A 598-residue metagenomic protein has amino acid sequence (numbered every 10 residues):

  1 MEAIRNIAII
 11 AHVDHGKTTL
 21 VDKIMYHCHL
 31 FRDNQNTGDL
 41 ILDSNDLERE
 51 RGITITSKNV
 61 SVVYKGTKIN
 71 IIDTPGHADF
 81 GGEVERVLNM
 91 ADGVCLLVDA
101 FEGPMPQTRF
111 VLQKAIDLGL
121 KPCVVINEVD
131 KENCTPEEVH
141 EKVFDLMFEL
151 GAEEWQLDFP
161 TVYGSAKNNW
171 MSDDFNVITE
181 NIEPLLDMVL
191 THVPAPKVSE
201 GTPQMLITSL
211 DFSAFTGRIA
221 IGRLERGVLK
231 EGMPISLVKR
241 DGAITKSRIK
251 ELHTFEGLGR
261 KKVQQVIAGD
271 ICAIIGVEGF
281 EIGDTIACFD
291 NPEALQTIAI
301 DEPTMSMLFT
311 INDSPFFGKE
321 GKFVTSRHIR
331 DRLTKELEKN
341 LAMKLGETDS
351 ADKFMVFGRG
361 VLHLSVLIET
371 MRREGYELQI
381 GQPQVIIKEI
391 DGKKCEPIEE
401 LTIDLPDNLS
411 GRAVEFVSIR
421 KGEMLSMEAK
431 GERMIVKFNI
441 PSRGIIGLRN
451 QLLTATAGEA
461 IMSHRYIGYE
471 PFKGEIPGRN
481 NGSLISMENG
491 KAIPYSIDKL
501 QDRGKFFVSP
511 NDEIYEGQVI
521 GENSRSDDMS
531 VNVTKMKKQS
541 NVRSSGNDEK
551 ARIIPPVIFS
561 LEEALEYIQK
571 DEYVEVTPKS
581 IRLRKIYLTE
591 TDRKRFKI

Functional and structural regions predicted by a protein language model:
M1-V98, E102-P104, E138, K142 (+1 more regions): P-loop NTPase switch module centered on the Walker A-proximal segment
H15, H77-A78, F101-P104, D117 (+16 more regions): Conserved nucleotide-binding/hydrolysis micro-motifs of P-loop NTPases
L30-S57, F80, L146-F159, L190-P203 (+12 more regions): Active-site phosphate-binding and catalytic loops of NTP-dependent enzymes
V94-Q156: Conserved C-terminal guanine-recognition region of P-loop GTPase G domains, centered on the G4
F148-I282, I286-C288, L401-D404, N439 (+3 more regions): Conserved catalytic-core segments of large NTP-driven translation/proteostasis enzymes
E225-A351, R373, P555: Catalytic P-loop NTP-binding/switch module of NTPases
F255, R260-V263, C395, I440 (+3 more regions): Long insertion/accessory domains within large nucleic-acid-processing enzymes
P292, I300-E432: Charged, conformationally dynamic linker/hinge segments that couple catalytic or nucleotide-dependent chemistry
